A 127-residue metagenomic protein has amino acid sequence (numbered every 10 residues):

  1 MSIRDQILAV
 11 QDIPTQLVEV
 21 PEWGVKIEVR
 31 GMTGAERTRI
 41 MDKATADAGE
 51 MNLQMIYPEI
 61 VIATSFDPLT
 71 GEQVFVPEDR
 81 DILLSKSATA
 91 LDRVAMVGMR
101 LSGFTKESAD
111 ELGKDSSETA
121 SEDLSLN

Functional and structural regions predicted by a protein language model:
M1-P14, L126: Extended acidic low-complexity intrinsically disordered regions
P14, E22-N127: Short, surface-exposed, charged amphipathic helix/loop patches that serve as local interaction elements
L17: Catalytic micro-motifs at enzyme active sites that drive phosphoryl/nucleotidyl and oxygen chemistry
